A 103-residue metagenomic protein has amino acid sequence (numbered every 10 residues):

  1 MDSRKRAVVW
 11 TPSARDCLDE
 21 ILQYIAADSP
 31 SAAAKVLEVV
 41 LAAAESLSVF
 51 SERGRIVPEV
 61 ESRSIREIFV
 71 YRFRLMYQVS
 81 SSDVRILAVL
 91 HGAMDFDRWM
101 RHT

Functional and structural regions predicted by a protein language model:
M1, V70-F73, Q78-T103: Enriched for short, Lys/Arg-rich terminal
M1-L37: Arg/Lys-rich, positively charged N-terminal/basic patches that mediate binding to nucleic acids
K5, I65, R74: Conserved catalytic core of two-component sensor histidine kinases, primarily the HATPase_c ATP-binding
V9, V57, R74-M76: Secondary-structure boundary/capping motif
L18, L37, L41, L47 (+2 more regions): Generic leucine side-chain signal with a strong bias for well-ordered alpha-helical environments
E20, Y24-A27, S46-V49, R53 (+1 more regions): Conserved amphipathic alpha-helical interaction elements at protein-protein interfaces in regulatory, energy-coupling
Q23, D28, A34-E38, R55-P58 (+3 more regions): Solvent-exposed interaction patches of small proteins and small membrane subunits
A42-V70: A short, surface-exposed loop/turn module that caps and links secondary-structure elements
